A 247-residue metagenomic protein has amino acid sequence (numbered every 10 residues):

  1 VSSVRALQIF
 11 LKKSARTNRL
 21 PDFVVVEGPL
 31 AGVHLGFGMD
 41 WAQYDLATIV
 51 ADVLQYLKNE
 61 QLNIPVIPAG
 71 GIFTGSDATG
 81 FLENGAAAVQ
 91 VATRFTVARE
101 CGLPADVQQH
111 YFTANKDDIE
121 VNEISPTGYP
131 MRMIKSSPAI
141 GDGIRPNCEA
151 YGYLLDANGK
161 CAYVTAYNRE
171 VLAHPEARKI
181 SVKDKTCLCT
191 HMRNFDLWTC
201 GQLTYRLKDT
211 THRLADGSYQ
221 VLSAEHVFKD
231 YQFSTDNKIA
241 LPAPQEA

Functional and structural regions predicted by a protein language model:
V1-H34: Conserved alpha/beta-domain cores
P21, A31-V50, L54-P65, F73-A247: Conserved active-site-proximal phosphate/metal-binding subdomains
